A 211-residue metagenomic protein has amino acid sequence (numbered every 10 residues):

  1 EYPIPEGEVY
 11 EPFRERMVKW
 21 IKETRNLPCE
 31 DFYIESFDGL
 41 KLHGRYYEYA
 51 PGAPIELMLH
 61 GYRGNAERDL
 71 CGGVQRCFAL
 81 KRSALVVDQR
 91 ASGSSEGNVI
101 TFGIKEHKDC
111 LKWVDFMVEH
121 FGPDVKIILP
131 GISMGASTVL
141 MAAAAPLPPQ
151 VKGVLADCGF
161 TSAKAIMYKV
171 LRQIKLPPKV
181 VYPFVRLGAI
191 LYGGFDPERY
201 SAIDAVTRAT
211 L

Functional and structural regions predicted by a protein language model:
E1-Y33: An N-terminal hydrophobic leader/cap segment in hydrolases
F37-E48: A short loop-to-beta-strand scaffold at the N-terminal edge of the catalytic core in hydrolase folds
A53-G61: Short beta-strand element of the alpha/beta-hydrolase
Y62-R76, Q89: The serine-hydrolase catalytic nucleophile loop
C77-E96: Conserved alpha/beta-hydrolase
I100-F121: Alpha/beta-hydrolase active-site loop
F121-S133: Alpha/beta-hydrolase fold nucleophile elbow
M141-R199, D204-T207: Hydrolase active-site cap/lid region
